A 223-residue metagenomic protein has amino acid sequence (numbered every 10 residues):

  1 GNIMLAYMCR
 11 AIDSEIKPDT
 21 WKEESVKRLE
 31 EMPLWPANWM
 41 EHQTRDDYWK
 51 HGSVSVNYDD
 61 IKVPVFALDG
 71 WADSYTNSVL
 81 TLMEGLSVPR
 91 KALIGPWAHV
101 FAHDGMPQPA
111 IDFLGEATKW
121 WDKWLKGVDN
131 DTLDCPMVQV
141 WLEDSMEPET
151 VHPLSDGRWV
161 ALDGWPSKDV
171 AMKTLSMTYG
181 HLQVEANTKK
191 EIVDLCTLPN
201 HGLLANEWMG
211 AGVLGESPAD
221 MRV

Functional and structural regions predicted by a protein language model:
G1-L133, Q139: Active-site-proximal cap/loop segments of hydrolase catalytic domains
P107-V223: C-terminal, loop-rich substrate-recognition/catalytic regions characterized by aromatic stacking residues
